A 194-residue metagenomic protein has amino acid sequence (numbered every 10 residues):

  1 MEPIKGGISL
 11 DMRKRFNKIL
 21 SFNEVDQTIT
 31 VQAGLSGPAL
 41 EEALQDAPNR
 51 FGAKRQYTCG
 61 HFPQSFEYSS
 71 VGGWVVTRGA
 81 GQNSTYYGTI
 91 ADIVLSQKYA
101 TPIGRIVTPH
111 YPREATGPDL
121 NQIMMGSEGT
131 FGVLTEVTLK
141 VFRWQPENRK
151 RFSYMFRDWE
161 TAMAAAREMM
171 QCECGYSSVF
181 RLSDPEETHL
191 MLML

Functional and structural regions predicted by a protein language model:
M1-R15: Glycine-rich N-terminal segment of FAD-binding domains in flavoprotein oxidoreductases, spanning the beta-loop-helix
D11-F16, V133-L139, L190-L194: Short amphipathic beta-strand starts and helix->beta connectors
K18-R181: FAD-binding subdomain of flavoenzyme oxidoreductases
S178-L194: Terminal amphipathic helices with adjacent charged low-complexity linkers/tails
